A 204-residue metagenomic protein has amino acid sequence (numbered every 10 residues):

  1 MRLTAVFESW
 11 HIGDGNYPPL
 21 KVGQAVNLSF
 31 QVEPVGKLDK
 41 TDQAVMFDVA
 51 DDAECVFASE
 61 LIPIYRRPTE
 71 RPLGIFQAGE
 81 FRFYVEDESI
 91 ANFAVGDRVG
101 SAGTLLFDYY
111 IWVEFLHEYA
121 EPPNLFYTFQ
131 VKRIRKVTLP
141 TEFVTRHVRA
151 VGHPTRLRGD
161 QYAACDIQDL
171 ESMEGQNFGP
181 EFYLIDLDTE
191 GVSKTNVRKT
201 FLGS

Functional and structural regions predicted by a protein language model:
M1-I12, A78-Y84: Short, structured beta-strand/loop micro-motifs enriched in basic residues and often containing a Trp
M1-L3, F7, P18-N27, G36-Y65 (+1 more regions): Long, compositionally biased, intrinsically disordered segments
G13-L28, E88-G103: Short nucleic-acid-contacting surface segments enriched for D/E, G, S/T with interspersed K/R
V32-V45, F107-H117: Short, Lys/Arg- and Gly-enriched loop/turn segments at beta-strand edges
A44-R71, D97-L105, A120-G175: Structural detector for short beta-strands of small beta-barrel domains
Y65, G74-G100, Q176: Eukaryotic intrinsically disordered, low-complexity regulatory regions
P68-F76, P180-I185: Short aromatic-glycine-enriched beta-strand elements
S172-S204: Long terminal accessory segments
